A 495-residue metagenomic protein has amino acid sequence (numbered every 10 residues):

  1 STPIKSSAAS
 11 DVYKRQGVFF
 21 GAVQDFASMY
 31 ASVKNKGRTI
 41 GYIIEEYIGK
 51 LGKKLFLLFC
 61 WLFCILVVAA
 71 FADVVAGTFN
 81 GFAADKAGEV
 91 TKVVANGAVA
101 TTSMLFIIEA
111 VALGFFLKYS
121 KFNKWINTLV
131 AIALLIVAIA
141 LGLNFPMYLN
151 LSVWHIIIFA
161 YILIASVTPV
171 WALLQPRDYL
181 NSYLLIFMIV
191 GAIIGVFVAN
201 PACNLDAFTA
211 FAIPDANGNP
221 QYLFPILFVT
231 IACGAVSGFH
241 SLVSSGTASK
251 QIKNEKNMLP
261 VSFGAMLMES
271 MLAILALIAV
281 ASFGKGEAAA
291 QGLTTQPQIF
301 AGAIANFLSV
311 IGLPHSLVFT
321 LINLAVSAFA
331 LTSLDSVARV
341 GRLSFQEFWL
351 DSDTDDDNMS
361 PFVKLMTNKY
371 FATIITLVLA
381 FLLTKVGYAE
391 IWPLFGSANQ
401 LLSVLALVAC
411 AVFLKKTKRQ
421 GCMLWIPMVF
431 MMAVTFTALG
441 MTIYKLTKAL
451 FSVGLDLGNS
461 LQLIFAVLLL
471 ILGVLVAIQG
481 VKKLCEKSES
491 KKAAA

Functional and structural regions predicted by a protein language model:
S1, L151-T168, S182, G191-P201 (+4 more regions): Hydrophobic, membrane-embedded alpha-helices of multi-pass small-molecule transporters
T2-A9, Y13: Single conserved hydrophobic/aromatic residue that forms the stacking wall/gate of nucleotide- or nucleobase-binding
S7, I65-E89, G114-K121, I139-L149 (+10 more regions): Transmembrane helix-loop junctions in multi-pass membrane proteins
F19-K36, I40-G41, E45-N127, L135-H155 (+2 more regions): Helix-loop-helix module between adjacent transmembrane segments
V23-G52, F82-T91, T247-V261, E287-F307 (+1 more regions): Flexible loop linkers connecting adjacent transmembrane helices in multi-pass alpha-helical membrane transporters
Y47-I65, G264-S270, P314-V318, E347-K385: Loop-to-transmembrane helix boundary motifs in multi-pass membrane proteins
A131-N181, I194-V198, A216-N217, Q221-L223 (+3 more regions): A generic transmembrane alpha-helix motif of multi-pass inner-membrane proteins
V196-I213, G264-A303, S336: Extracellular/periplasmic helix-exit of transmembrane alpha-helices
